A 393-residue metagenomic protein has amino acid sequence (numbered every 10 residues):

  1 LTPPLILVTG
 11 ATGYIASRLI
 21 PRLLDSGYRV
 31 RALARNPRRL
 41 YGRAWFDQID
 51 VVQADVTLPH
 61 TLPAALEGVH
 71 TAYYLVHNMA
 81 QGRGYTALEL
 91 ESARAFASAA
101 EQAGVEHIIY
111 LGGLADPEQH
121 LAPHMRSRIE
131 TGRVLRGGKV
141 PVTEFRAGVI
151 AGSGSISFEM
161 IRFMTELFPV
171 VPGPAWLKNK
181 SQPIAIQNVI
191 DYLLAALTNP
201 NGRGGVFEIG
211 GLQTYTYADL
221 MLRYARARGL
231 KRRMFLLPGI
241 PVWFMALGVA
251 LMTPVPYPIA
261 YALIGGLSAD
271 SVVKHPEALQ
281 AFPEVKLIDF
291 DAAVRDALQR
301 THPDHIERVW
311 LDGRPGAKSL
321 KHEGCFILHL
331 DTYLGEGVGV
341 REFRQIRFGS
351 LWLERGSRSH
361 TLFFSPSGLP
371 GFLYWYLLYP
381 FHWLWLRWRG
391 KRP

Functional and structural regions predicted by a protein language model:
T2-L5, A195-A262, D270-L334: Mid/C-terminal beta-alpha module of Rossmann-like enzyme folds, strongest in SDR-family dehydrogenases/epimerases
P3-Y28: N-terminal Rossmann NAD(P)H-binding glycine-rich loop of SDR-like oxidoreductase domains
R38-A103, G113-P117: NAD(P)H-binding glycine-rich loop region in Rossmannoid oxidoreductase-like domains and their noncatalytic homologs
N78-L167: Glycine-/Pro-rich loop/turn segments that contact NAD(P) or position catalytic residues in Rossmann-like domains
S92, I156-S157, W176-L197, G205: Substrate-positioning beta->alpha
G148-G154, A175-I186, G210-Q213, E284: Glycine-rich "substrate-gating" loop/helix at the edge of Rossmann-like oxidoreductase active sites
F348-P380: Beta-strand/loop substructures that line and gate deep hydrophobic ligand-binding cavities in soluble
Y374-P393: A conserved amphipathic terminal alpha-helix motif
